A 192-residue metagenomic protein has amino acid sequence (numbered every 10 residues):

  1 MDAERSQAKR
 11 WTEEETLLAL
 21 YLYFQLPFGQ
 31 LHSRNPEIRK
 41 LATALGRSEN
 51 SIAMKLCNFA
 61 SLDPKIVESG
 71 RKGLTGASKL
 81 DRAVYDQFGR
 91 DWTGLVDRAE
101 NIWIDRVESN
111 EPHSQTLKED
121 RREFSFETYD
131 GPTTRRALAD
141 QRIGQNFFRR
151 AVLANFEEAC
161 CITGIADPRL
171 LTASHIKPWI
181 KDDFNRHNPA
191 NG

Functional and structural regions predicted by a protein language model:
D2-L22, A139: Short, Lys/Arg-enriched anionic-surface-contact patches
L22-S33: Short helix->loop/beta-hairpin flanking segments within DNA-binding domains
E37-A42: Short alpha-helical "recognition helix" segments of helix-turn-helix
R47-L62: Major-groove recognition helix of helix-turn-helix-like DNA-binding domains
P64-Y85: Short Lys/Arg-enriched helix C-cap and helix-to-coil transition segments that create basic nucleic-acid-contact patches
Y85-D130: Hydrophobic alpha-helical segments and helix pairs
D120-I165, K177-A190: Short, charged surface segments at domain edges that flank catalytic/cofactor-binding sites
T172-I176: Histidine-centered catalytic micro-motifs used for acid/base chemistry in nuclease and nucleotide-processing active
